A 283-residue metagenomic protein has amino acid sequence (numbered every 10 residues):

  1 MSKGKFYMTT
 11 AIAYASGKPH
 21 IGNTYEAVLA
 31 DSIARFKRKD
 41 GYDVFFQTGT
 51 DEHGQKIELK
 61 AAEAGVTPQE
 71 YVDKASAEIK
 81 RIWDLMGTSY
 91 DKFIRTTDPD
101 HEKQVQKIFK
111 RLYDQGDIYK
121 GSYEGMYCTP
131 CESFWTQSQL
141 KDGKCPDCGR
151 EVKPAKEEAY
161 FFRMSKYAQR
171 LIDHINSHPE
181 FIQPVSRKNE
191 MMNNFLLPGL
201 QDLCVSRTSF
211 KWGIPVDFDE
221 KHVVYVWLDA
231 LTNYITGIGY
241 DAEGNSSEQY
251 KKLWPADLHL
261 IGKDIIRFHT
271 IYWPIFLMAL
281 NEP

Functional and structural regions predicted by a protein language model:
M1-T48, D100-Q104, P154-P283: Structured secondary-structure scaffolds
S2-I118, E132, F276: N-terminal Rossmann-like or analogous alpha/beta NTP/dinucleotide-binding catalytic cores that position adenine
D31-K39, A61-P68, G125-C131, C145-E151 (+1 more regions): Short, mixed-charge, low-aromatic patches
A64-V216: Residue patterns forming the tRNA-binding/recognition surfaces of aminoacyl-tRNA synthetases and related DALR
